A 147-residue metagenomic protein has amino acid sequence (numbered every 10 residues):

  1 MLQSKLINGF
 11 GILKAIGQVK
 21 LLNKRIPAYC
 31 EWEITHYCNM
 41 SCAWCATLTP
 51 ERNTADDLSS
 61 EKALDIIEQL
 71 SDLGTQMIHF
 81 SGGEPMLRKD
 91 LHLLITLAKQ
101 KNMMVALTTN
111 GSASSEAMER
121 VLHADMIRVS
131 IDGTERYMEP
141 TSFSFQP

Functional and structural regions predicted by a protein language model:
M1-T49: N-terminal pre-core extensions flanking Radical SAM catalytic domains
A15-G17, P50-R52, I78-F80, N102: A short, structure-level motif marking secondary-structure boundaries and short turns
T35, T47, S81, T108-T109: Ser/Thr-centric signal marking residues that sit in or immediately flank functional binding/regulatory motifs
L48-E51, G133-E135: Short, histidine-centered active-site or binding-site loop motifs used for metal coordination, general acid-base
T49, T54, P140: Conserved catalytic-core motifs of eukaryotic protein kinase domains, centered on the activation segment
S60-F80, R88-P147: Radical SAM/AdoMet-radical enzyme domain recognition
E84: Conserved G/P- and acidic residue-centered "switch" motifs that form tight phosphate/ATP-binding loops in soluble
